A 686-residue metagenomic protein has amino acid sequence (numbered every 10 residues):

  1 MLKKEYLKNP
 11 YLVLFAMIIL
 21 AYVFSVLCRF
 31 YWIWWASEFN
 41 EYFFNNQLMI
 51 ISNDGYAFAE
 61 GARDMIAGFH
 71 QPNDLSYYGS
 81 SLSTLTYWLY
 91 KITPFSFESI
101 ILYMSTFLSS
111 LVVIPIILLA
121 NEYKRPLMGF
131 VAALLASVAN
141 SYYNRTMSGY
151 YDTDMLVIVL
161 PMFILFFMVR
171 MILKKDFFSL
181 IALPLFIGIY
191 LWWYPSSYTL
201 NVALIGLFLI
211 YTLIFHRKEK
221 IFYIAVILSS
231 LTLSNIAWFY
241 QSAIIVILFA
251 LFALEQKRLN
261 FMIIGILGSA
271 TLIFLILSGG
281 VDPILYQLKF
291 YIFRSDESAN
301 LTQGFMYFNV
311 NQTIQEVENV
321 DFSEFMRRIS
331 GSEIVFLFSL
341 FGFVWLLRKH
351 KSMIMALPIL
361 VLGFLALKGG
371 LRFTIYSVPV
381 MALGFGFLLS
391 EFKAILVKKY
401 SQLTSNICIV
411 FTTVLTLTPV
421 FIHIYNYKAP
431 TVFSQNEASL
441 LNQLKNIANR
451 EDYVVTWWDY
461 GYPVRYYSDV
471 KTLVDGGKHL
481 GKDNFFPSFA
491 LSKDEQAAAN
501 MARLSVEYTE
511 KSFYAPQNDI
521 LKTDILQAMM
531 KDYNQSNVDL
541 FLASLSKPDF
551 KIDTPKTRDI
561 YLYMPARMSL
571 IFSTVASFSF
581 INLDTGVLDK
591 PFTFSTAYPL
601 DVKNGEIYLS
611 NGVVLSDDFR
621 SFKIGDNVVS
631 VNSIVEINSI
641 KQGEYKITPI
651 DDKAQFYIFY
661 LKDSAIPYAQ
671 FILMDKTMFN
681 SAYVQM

Functional and structural regions predicted by a protein language model:
M1-F44, I116, G129-F130, I245-I273 (+2 more regions): Start-transfer (signal-anchor) and selected internal transmembrane alpha helices of multi-pass inner/ER membrane
Y22-R29, M104-L119, M128-I172, S179-T212 (+2 more regions): Membrane-embedded helix bundles of polyisoprenyl
D54-A67, P72-S96, F107, D154 (+1 more regions): Short hydrophobic/aromatic helix or loop-helix immediately within or flanking a transmembrane segment in polytopic
A62, I66, T404-K478, D549 (+1 more regions): Extracytoplasmic
K91, K289-V335: Juxtamembrane membrane-water interface segments that cap and precede transmembrane helices
L209, I247-L259, E324-H350, M686: Hydrophobic, aromatic-rich transmembrane alpha-helices and their immediate juxtamembrane boundary segments
F338, I354-V397: Hydrophobic/aromatic-rich transmembrane helices and adjacent perimembrane loops
K471-S569, G586-I634, I640: Luminal/periplasmic acceptor-recognition loop/helix of membrane-associated glycosyltransferases
